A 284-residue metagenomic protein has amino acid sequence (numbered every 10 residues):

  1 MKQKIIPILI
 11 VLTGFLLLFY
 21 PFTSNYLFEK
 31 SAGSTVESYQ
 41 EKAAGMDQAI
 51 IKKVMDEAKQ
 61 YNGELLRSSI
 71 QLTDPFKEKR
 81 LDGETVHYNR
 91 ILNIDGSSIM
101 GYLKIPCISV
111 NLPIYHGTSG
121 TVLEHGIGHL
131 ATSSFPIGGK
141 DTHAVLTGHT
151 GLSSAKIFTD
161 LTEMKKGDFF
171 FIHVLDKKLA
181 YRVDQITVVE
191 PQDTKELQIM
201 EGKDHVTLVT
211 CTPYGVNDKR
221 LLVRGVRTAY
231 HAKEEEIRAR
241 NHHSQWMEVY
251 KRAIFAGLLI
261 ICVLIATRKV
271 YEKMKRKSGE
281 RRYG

Functional and structural regions predicted by a protein language model:
M1, R238-G284: C-terminal single-pass membrane-anchor helix
K4-E248: Solvent-exposed, non-transmembrane regions of membrane-associated and secreted proteins
